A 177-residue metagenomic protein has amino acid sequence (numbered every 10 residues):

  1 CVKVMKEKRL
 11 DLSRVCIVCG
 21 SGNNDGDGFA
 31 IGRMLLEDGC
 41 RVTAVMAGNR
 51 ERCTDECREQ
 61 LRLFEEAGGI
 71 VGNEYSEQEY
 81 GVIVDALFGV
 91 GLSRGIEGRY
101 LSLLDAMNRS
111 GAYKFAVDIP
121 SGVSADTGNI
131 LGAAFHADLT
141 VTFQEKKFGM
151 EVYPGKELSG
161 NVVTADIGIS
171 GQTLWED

Functional and structural regions predicted by a protein language model:
C1-A44, T54, L139, K147-D177: Small-residue (G/A/S/T)-rich helix-start motifs and N-terminal tracts that mark the onset
R9, N49, V71-E74, S124 (+1 more regions): Short, solvent-exposed coil/turn linker segments
N23-N24, N49, N73, N108 (+2 more regions): Detector for Asparagine
A30-N108: N-terminal small/polar loop signature for handling phosphorylated ligands or for N-terminal nucleophile
Y80-D177: YjeF_N-associated NAD(P)HX repair module
